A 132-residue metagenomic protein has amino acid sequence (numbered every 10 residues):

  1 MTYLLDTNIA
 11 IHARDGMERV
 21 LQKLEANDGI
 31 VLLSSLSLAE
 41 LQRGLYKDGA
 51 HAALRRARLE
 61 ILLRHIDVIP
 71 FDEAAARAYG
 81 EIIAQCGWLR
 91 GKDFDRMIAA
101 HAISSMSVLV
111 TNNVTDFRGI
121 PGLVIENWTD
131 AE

Functional and structural regions predicted by a protein language model:
M1, A99, I103-E132: Acidic, PIN/NYN-like endoribonuclease modules and their adjacent C-terminal/linker elements
M1-L33, L45-E60, A131-E132: Short, well-structured N-terminal submotif of metal-dependent ribonuclease cores
D6-T7, L41, Y79, A102 (+1 more regions): Generic structural signal for small/hydrophobic residues in well-ordered secondary structure, especially within
I9-A10, S37, A75, I98 (+1 more regions): Alpha-helix capping/helix-boundary segments
N27, R64, I120-P121: Short, structured coil segments at secondary-structure junctions
Q42, E60-L63, G80: Amphipathic alpha-helical segments within well-ordered protein domains
H65-V110: Active-site neighborhoods of divalent-metal-dependent phosphate/nucleic-acid chemistry enzymes
